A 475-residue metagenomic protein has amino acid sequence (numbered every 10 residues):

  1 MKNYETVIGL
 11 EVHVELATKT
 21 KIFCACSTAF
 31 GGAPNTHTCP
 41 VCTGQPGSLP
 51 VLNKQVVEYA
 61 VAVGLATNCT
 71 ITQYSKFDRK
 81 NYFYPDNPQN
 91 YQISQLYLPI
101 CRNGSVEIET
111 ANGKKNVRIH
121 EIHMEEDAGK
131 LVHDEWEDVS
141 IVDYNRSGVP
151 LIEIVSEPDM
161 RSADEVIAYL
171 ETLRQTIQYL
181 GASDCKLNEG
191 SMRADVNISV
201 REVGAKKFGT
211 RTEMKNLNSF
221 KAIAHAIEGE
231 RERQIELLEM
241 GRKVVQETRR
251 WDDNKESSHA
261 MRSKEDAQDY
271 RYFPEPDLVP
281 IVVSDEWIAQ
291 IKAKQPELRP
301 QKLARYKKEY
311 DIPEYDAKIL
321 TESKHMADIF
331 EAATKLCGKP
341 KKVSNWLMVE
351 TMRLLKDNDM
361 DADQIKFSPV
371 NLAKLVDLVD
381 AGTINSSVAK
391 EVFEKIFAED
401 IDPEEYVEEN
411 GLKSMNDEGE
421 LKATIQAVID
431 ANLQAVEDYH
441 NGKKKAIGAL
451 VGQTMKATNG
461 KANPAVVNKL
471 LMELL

Functional and structural regions predicted by a protein language model:
M1-E297, E314, K335-K339: Basic, nucleic-acid-interacting segments
K2, D311, T334-V343, A381-I384 (+1 more regions): Structural motif
V63, E230, A333, W346 (+7 more regions): Amphipathic alpha-helical segments in well-ordered regions
E189-E202, Y270, K307-I329, P340-N358 (+3 more regions): Core structural elements
I281-V282, A317, I329-E331, K342-V343 (+7 more regions): Extended hydrophobic-aromatic, low-complexity segments
W287-K294, Q301, E331-G338, L372-I384: Extended, non-catalytic structural segments that build the interaction scaffolds of large macromolecular assemblies
A362-A373, D377, S386-K456: Strongly charged, low-complexity linkers/loops
K444-L475: Short, amphipathic C-terminal "tail helix"
